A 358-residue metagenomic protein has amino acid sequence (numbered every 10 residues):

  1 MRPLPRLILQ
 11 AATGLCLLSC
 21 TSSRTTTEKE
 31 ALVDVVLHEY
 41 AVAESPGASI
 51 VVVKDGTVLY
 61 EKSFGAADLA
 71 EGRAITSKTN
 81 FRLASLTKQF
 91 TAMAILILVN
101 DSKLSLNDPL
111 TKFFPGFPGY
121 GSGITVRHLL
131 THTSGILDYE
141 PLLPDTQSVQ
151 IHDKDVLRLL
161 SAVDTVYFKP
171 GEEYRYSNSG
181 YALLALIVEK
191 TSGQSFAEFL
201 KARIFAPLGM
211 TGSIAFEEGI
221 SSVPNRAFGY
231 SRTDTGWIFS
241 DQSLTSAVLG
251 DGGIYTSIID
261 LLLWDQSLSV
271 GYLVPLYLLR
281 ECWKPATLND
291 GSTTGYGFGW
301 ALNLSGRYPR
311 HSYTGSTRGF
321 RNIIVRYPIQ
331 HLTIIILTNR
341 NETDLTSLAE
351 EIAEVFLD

Functional and structural regions predicted by a protein language model:
M1-E28: Bacterial Sec-dependent N-terminal signal peptides
C20, L129-L130, R158-S161, Y230 (+1 more regions): A generic structural signal for nonpolar/aromatic side chains embedded in well-ordered alpha-helices
C20-S63, E189-A202, A206, P224 (+1 more regions): Catalytic loop of the DD-peptidase/beta-lactamase superfamily, centered on the K-T-G motif and neighboring
A31-V36, S85, F90, A94 (+12 more regions): Extracytoplasmic/secreted proteins, especially bacterial periplasmic and envelope-associated proteins
A41-S49, A70-H128, F168-S177, L249-G252 (+1 more regions): Short active-site loop at a secondary-structure junction that contains or immediately precedes the catalytic residue(s)
R82-L86, L98-P141, K190-G229, L273: Active-site helix/loop module of the DD-peptidase/beta-lactamase fold, centered on the serine-lysine SxxK catalytic
E140-S222, S246-L262: Catalytic-site signature segments of enzymes, centered on catalytic residues
